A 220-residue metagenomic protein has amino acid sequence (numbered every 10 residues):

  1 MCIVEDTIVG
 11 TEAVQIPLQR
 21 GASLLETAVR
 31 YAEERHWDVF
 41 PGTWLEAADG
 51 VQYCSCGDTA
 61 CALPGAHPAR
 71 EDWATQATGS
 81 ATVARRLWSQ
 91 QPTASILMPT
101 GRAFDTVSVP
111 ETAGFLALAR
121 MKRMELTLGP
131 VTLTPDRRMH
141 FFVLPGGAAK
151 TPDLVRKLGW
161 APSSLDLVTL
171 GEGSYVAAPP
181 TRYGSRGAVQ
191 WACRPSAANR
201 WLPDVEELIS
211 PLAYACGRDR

Functional and structural regions predicted by a protein language model:
C2-D136, G146, A198-R220: Signature for HUH/AEP ssDNA processing cores
F141: Catalytic core of tubulin tyrosine ligase-like
G146-R220: DNA replication initiation modules
